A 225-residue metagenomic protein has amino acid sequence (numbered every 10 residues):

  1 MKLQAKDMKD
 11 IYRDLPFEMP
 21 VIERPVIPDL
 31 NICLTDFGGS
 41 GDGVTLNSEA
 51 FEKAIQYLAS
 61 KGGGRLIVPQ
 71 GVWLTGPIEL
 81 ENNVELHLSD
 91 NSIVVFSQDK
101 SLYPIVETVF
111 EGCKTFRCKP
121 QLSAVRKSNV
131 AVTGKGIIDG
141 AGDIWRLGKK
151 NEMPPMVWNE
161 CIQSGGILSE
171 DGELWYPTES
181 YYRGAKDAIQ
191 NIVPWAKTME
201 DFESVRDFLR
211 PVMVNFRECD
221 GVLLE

Functional and structural regions predicted by a protein language model:
M1-I67, V72-E85, S89-E225: Extracellular "leader-to-stem" segments immediately downstream of a signal peptide or signal-anchor in secreted/lumenal
